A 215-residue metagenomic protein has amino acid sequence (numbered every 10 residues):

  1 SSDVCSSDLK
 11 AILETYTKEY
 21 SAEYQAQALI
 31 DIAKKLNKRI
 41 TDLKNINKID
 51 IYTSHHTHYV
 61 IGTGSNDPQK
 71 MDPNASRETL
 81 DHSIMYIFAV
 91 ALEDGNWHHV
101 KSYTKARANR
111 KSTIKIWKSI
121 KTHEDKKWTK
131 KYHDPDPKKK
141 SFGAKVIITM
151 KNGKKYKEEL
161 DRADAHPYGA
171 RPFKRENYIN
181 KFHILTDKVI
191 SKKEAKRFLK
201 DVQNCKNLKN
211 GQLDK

Functional and structural regions predicted by a protein language model:
S2-K215: Terminal-appendage/accessory-domain detector
